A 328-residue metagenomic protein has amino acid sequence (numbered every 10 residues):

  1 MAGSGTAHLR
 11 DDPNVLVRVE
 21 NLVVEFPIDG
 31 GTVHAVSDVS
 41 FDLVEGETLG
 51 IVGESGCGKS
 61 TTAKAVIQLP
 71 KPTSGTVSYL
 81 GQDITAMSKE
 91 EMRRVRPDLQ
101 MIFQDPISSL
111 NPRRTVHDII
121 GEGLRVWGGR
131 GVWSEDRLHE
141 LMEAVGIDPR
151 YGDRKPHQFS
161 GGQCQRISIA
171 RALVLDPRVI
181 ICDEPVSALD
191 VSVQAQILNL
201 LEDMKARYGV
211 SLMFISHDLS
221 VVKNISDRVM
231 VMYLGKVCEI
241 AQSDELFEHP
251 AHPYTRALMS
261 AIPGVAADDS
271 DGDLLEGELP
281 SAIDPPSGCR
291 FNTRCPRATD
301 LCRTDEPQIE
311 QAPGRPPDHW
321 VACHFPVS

Functional and structural regions predicted by a protein language model:
M1-E248, A322, P326-S328: ABC transporter nucleotide-binding domains
A2-V15, D29-T32, I240-S328: Short catalytic/signature loops enriched in Gly
